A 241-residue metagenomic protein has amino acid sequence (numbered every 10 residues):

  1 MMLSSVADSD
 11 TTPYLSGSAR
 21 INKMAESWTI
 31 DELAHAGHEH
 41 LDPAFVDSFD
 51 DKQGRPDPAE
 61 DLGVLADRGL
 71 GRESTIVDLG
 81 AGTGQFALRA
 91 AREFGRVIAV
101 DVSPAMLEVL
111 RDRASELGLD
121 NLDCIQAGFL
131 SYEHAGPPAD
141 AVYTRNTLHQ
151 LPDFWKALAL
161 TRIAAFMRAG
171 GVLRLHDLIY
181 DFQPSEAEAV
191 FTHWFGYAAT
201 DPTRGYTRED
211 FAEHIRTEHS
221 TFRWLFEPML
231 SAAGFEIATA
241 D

Functional and structural regions predicted by a protein language model:
M24-G71: Conserved class I S-adenosyl-L-methionine
E73-G80: Conserved class I S-adenosyl-L-methionine
T83-S131: Class I SAM-dependent methyltransferase SAM/SAH-binding core
Y143: A conserved beta-strand element that flanks and buttresses the S-adenosyl-L-methionine
N146-T147: Short catalytic micro-motifs in class I SAM-dependent methyltransferases
A157-A169: A short glycine-rich, Lys/Arg-flanked "PGG" loop and its adjoining helix->strand segment in the class I
H176-A232: C-terminal alpha-helical "lid/dimerization" subdomain adjacent to the S-adenosyl-L-methionine
F235-D241: Conserved S-adenosyl-L-methionine
